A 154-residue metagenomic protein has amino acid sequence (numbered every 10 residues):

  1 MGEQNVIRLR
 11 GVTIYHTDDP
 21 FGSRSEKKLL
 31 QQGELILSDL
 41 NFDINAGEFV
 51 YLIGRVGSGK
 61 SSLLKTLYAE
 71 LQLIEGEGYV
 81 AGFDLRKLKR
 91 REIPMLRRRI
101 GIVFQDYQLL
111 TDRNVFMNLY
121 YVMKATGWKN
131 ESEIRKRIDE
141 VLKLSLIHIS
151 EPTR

Functional and structural regions predicted by a protein language model:
L9-V12, R24-N45, G76: Conserved beta-strand
T17-P20, Y120-E133, L144: ABC-type ATPase nucleotide-binding domains, specifically the catalytic core motifs of the NBD
I53-R55: The feature captures the beta-strand-to-loop junction immediately N-terminal to the Walker
Y68: Helix-to-loop junction immediately C-terminal to a conserved catalytic motif
G76-D84: Conserved ABC transporter NBD signature motif
F83-D84, S132-S150: Conserved ABC ATPase "signature" region
L85-G101, E131: ABC ATPase NBD coupling module
D112-Y121: Short coil-to-helix segment of the ABC ATPase nucleotide-binding domain corresponding to the Q-loop/switch region
